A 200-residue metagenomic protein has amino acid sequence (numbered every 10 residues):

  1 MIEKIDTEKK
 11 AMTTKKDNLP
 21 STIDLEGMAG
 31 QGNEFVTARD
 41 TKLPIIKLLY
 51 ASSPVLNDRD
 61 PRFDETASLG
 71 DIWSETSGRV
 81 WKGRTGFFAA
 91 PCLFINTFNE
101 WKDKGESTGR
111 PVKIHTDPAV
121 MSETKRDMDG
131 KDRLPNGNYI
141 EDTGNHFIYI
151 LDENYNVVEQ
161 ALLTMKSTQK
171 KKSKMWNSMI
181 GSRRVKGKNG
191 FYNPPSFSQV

Functional and structural regions predicted by a protein language model:
M1-V158: OB-fold ssDNA-binding interfaces and closely related basic DNA-contact patches used across DNA replication/repair
D142-V200: Extended serine/threonine-enriched, polar tracts that run as long, contiguous segments within proteins
